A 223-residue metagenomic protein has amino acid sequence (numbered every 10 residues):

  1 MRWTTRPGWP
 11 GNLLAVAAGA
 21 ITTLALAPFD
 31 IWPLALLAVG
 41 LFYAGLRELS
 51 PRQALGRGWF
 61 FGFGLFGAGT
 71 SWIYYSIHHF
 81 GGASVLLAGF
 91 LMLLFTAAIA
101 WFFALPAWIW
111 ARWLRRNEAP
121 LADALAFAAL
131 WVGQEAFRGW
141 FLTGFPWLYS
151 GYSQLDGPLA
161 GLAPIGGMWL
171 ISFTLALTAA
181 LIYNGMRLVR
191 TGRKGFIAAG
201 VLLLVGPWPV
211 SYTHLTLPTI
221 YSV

Functional and structural regions predicted by a protein language model:
R2-L215: Membrane-embedded alpha-helical bundles of multi-pass enzymes that act on lipidic or dolichyl-linked glycan substrates
H214-V223: Single conserved hydrophobic/aromatic residue that forms the stacking wall/gate of nucleotide- or nucleobase-binding
